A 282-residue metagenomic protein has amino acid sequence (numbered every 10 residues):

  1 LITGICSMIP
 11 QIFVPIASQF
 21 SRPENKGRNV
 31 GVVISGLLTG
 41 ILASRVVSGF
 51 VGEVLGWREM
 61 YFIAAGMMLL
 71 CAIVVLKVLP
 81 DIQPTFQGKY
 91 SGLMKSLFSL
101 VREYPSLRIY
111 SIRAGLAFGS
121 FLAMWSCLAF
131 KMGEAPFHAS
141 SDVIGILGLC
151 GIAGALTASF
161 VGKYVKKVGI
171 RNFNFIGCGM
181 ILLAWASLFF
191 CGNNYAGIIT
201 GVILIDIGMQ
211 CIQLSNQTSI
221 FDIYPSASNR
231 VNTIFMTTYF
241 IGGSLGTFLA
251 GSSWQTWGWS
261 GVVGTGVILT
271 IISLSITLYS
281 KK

Functional and structural regions predicted by a protein language model:
L1-S35: Cytoplasmic helix-loop-helix junction between adjacent transmembrane helices in 12-TM secondary transporters
R28, A135-I152, R230-I234: Loop-to-transmembrane helix entry
V32-L79: Helix-loop-helix hairpin linking two adjacent transmembrane segments in secondary transporters
P80-S111: Juxtamembrane intracellular "pre-TM" segments in multi-pass secondary transporters
E103-A123, I203-L204: Pair of pore-lining "gating" transmembrane helices in MFS-fold secondary transporters
L156-I170, W254: Helix-to-loop junctions at the C-terminal end of transmembrane segments in multipass secondary transporters
R171-N216: C-terminal transmembrane helical hairpin of 12-TM major facilitator-type secondary transporters
D222-W259, G266: A late C-terminal transmembrane helix in Major Facilitator Superfamily
